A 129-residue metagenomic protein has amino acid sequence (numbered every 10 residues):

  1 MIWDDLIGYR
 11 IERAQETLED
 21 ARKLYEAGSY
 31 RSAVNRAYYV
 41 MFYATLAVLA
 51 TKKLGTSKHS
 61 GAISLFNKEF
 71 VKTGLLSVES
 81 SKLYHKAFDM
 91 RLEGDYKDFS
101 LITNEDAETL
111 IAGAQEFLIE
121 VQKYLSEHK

Functional and structural regions predicted by a protein language model:
M1-K129: Terminal alpha-helical segments
